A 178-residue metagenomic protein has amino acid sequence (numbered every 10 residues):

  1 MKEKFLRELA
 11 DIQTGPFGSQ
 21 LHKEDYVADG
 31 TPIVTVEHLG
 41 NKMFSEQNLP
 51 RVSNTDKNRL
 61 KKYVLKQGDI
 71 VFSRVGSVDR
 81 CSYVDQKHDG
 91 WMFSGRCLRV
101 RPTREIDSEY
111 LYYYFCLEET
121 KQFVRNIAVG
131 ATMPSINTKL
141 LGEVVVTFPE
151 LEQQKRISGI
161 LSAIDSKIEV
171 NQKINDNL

Functional and structural regions predicted by a protein language model:
M1-F17, E143-N177: Non-catalytic DNA-recognition/assembly elements of restriction-modification systems
R7-K23, E37-Q67, K87: Sequence-specific dsDNA recognition surfaces
K23-D25, P32, L117-V146: Specificity-determining recognition surfaces
G30, N48, S94-R96: A generic structural signal for short beta-strands and their flanking turns/coil linkers
T35-V36, N54-E118: A short beta-sheet element
L39, S77-V78, V129-G130: Short glycine-enriched loops at secondary-structure junctions
G90-L98, I106-E109, V129-S158: A short glycine-rich beta-alpha junction/loop motif
